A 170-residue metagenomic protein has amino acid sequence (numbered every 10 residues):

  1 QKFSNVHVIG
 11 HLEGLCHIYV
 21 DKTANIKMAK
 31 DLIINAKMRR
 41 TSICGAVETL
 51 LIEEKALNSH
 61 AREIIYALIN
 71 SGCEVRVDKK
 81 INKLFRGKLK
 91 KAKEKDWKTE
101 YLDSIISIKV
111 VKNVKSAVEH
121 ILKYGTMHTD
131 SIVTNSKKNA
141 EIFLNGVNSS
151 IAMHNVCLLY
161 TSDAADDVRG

Functional and structural regions predicted by a protein language model:
Q1-D103: ALDH superfamily catalytic-core signature
V6-H7, S150, V168: Secondary-structure boundary/capping positions in well-ordered alpha/beta enzyme cores
H17, A46, L50, T134-K138 (+2 more regions): Flexible domain-boundary/linker segments
K93-S162: Conserved C-terminal structural/oligomerization subdomain of aldehyde/semialdehyde dehydrogenase
Y160-G170: Single conserved hydrophobic/aromatic residue that forms the stacking wall/gate of nucleotide- or nucleobase-binding
